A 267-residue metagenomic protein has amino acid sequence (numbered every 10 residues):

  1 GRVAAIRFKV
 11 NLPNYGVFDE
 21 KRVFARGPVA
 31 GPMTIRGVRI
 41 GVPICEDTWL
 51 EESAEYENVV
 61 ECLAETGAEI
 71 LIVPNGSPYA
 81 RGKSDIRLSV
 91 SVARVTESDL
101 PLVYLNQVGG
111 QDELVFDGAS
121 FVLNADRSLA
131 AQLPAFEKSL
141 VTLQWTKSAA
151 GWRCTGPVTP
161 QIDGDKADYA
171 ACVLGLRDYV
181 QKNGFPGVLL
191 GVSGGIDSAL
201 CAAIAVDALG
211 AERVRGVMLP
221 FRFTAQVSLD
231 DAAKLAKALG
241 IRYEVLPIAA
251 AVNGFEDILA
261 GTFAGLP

Functional and structural regions predicted by a protein language model:
R2-G191, A202-A211, M218, Y243: Enzyme catalytic cores with a strong preference for nitrogen-chemistry domains
E137-Q144, R213-M218, R222-P267: A conserved beta-strand->alpha-helix junction
G195: Conserved G/P- and acidic residue-centered "switch" motifs that form tight phosphate/ATP-binding loops in soluble
S198, V206, G261-T262: Alpha-helix boundary/capping detector
S198-C201, A225-V227: Short glycine/serine/threonine-rich phosphate/pyrophosphate-binding segments that cradle anionic phosphate groups
